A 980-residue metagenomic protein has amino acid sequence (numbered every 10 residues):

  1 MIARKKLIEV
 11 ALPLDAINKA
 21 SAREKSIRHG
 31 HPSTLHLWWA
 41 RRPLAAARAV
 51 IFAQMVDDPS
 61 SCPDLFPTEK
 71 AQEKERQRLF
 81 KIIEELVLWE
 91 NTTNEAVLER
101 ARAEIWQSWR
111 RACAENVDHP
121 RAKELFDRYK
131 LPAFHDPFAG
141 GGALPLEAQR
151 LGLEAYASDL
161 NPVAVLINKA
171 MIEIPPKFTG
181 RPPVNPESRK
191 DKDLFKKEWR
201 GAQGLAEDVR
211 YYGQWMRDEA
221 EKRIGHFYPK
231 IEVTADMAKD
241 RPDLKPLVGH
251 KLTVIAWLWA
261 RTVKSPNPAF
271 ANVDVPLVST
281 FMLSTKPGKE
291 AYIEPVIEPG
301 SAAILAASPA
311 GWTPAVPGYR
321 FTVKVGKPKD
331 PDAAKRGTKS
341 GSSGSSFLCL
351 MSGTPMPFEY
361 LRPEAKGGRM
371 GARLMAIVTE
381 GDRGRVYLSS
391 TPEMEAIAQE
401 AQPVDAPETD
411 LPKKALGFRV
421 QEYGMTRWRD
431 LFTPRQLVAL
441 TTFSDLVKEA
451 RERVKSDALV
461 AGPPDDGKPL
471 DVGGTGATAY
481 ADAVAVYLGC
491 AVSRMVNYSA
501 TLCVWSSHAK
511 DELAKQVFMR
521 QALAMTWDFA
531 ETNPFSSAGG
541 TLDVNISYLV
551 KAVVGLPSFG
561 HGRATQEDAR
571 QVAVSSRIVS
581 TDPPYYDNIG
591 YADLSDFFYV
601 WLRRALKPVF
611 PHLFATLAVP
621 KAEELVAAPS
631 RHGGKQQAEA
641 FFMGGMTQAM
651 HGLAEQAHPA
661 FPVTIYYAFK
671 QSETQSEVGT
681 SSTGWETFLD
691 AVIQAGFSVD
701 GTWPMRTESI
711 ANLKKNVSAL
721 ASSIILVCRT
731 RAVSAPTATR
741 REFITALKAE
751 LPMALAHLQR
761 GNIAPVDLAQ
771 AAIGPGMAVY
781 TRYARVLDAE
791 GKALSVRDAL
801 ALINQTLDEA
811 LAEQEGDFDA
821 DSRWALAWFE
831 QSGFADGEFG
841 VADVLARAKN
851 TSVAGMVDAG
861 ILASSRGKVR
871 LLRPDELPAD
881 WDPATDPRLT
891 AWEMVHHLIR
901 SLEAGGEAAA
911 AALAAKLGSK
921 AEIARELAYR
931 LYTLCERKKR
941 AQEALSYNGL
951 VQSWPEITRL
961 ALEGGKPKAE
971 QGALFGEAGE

Functional and structural regions predicted by a protein language model:
M1-H135, P145, Q149-R577, P584 (+4 more regions): Nucleic-acid modification enzymes, centered on SAM-dependent nucleic-acid methyltransferases
H135-F138, T664: Conserved hydrophobic packing residues within short motifs/helices of P-loop NTPase cores of ABC-family ATPases
G141: Conserved SAM/SAH-binding loop
R577-V579, V663: Generic beta-sheet signal
Q637-G644, Q671: Extended, compositionally biased non-globular segments
M643-F661, D690, Q694: A short glycine-rich, Lys/Arg-flanked "PGG" loop and its adjoining helix->strand segment in the class I
F661-Y667: Short beta-strand segments at enzyme active-site cores
